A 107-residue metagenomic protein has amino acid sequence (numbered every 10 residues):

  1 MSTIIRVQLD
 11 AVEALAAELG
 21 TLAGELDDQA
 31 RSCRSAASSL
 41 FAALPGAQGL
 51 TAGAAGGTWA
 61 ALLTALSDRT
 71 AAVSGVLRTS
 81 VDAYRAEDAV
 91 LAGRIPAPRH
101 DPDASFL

Functional and structural regions predicted by a protein language model:
M1-D10: Short, charge-rich amphipathic alpha-helices with coiled-coil/heptad character
A11, L62, R69: Conserved acidic
V12-E18: Short, surface-exposed binding/anchoring microloops in extracellular/periplasmic proteins
G24-L62, A86-R94: Short amphipathic helix-turn modules centered on a small-residue break
S39, T70-V90: Long amphipathic alpha-helical coiled-coil segments
L44-P45, A65-A72: Short, charged low-complexity linear motifs
V90-L107: Short, charged, intrinsically disordered terminal tails
